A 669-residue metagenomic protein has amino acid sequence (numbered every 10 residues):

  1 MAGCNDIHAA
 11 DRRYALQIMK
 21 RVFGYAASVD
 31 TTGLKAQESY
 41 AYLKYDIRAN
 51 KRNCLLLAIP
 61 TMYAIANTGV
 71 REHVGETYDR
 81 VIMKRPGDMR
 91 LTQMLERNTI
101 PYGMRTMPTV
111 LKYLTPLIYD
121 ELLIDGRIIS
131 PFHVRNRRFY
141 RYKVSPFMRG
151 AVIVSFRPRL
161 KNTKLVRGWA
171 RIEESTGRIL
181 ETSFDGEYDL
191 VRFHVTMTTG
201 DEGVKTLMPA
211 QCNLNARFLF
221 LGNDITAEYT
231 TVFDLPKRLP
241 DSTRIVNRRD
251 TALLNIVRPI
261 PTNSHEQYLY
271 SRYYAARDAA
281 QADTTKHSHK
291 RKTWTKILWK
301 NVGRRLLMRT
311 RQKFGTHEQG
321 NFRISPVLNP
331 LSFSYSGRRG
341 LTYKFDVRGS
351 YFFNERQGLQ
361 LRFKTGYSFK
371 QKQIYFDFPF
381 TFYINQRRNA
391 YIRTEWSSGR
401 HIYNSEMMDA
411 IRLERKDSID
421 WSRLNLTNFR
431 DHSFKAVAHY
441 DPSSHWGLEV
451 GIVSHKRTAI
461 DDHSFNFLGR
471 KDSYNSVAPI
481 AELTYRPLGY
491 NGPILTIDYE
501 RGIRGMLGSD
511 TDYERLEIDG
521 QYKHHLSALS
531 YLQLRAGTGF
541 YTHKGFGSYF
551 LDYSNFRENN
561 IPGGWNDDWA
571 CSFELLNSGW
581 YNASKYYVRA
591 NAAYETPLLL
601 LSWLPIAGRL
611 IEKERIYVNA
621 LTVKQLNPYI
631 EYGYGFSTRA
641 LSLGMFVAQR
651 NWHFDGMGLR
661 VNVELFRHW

Functional and structural regions predicted by a protein language model:
C4-A151, R159-L165, A227-S334, N425 (+8 more regions): Structured extracytoplasmic
R141-V144, R149-R248: Gly/Pro-enriched, hydrophobic low-complexity segments that function as extracytoplasmic propeptides/linkers
F156, L180-G186, L214, F322-Y335 (+12 more regions): Transmembrane beta-strand segments that form the barrel wall of outer-membrane beta-barrel proteins
D224, Y375-F378, S405-I411, I460-F467 (+5 more regions): Outer-membrane beta-barrel translocator domains and adjoining extracellular loop/strand segments of Gram-negative
R305-I324, G337, F352-Q360, N385-I392 (+5 more regions): Short loop/turn motifs that connect adjacent beta-strands in outer-membrane beta-barrel proteins
R339-Y343, K372-F376, R430-F434, S473-P479 (+6 more regions): Residues that define the transmembrane beta-barrel architecture of outer-membrane proteins
Y343-G349, F378-F382, A436-Y440, I452 (+8 more regions): Residues on the lipid-exposed face of transmembrane beta-strands in outer-membrane beta-barrel proteins
Y391-M408, S418-L426, Y490, T496-L600: C-terminal outer-membrane beta-barrel translocator/porin domains of Gram-negative envelope proteins and their
